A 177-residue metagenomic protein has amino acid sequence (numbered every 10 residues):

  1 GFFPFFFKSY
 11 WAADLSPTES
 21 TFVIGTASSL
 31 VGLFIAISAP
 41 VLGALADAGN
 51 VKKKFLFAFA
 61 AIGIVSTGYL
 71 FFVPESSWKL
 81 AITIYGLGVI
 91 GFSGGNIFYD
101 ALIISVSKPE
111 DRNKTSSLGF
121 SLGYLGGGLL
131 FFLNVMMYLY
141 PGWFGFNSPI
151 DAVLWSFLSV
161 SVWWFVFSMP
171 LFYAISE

Functional and structural regions predicted by a protein language model:
G1-S176: Membrane-embedded alpha-helical bundles of multi-pass transporters/translocases, especially carrier/permease families
